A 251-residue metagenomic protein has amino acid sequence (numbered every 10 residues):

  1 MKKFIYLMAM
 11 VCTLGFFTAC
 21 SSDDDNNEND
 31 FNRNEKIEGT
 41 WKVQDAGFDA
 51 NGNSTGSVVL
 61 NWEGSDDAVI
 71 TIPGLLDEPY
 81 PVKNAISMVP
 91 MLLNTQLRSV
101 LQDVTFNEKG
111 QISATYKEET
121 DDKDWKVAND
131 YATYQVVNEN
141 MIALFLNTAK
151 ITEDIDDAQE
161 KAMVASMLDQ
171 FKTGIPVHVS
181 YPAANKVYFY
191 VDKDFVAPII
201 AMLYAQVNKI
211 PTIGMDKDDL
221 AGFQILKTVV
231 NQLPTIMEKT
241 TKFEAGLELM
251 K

Functional and structural regions predicted by a protein language model:
M1-M8: Bacterial N-terminal signal peptides that target proteins for export
F4, T13-G47, A245-K251: Bacterial Sec-dependent N-terminal signal peptides
T40-E78, V100: Post-signal-peptide N-terminal segment of Sec-exported extracytoplasmic proteins
V43, N51, V104, V187-F189 (+1 more regions): Low-complexity, Ser/Thr/Pro-rich intrinsically disordered segments found in N-terminal tails, propeptides, targeting
G47, D77-M202: Contiguous, well-ordered beta-strand patches that form the walls/edges of small beta-barrel/beta-sandwich domains
G52, V69, L75, A85-N94 (+1 more regions): Extracellular, luminal, or virion-exposed ectodomains of exported proteins
W62-Y80, D156-S166, A205-Q232: Flexible coil/linker segments and helix-coil junctions enriched in charged and small residues
Y131-V136, A197-K251: Edge beta-strand at a domain terminus
